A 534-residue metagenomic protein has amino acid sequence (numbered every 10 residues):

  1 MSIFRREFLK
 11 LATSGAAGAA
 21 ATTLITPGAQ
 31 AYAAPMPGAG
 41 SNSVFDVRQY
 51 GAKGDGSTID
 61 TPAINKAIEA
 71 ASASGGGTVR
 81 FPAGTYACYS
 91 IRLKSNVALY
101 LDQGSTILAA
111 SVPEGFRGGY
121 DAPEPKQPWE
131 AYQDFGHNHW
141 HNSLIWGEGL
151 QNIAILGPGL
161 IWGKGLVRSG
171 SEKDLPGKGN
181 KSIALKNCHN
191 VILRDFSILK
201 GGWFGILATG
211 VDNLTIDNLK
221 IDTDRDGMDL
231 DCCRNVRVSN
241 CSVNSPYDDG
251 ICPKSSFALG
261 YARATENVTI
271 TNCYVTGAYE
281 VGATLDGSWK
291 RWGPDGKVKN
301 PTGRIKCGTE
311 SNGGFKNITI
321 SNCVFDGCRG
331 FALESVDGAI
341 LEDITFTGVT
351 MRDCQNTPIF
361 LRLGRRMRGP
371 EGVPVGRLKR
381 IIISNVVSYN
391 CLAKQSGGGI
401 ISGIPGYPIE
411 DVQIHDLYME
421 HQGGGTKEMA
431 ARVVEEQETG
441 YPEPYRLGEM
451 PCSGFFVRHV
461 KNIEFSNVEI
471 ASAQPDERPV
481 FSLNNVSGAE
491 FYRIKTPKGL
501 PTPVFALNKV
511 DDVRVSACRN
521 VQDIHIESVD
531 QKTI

Functional and structural regions predicted by a protein language model:
S2-I534: Extracellular/periplasmic carbohydrate-active domains that bind, remodel, or depolymerize complex polysaccharides
